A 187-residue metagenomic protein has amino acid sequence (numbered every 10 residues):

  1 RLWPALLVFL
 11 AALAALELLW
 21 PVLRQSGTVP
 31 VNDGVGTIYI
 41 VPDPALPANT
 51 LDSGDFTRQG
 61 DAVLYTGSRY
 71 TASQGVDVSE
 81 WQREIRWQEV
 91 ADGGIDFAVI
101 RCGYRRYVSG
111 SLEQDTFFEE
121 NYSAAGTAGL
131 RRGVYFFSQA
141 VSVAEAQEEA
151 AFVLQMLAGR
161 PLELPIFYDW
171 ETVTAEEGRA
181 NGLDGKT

Functional and structural regions predicted by a protein language model:
R1-A11: N-terminal Sec-pathway targeting helices
L6, V22, Y39-V41, D115-F118: An N-terminal domain-start capping segment
A11-L23: Hydrophobic alpha-helical membrane-insertion segments, chiefly the h-region of N-terminal signal peptides
S26-C102: Boundary/entry segment of secreted carbohydrate-active catalytic domains
S68-T187: Substrate-binding cleft of extracellular glycoside hydrolase catalytic domains
